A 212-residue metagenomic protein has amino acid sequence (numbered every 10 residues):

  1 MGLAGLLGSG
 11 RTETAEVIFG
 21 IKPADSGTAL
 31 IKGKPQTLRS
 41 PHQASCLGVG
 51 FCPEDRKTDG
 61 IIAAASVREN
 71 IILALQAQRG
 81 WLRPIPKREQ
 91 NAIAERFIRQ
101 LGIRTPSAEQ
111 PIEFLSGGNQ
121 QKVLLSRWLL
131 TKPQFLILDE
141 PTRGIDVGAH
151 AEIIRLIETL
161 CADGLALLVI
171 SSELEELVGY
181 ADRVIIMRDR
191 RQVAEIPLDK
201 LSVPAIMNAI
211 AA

Functional and structural regions predicted by a protein language model:
M1-A212: Glycine-rich phosphate-binding loops of nucleotide-dependent enzymes
